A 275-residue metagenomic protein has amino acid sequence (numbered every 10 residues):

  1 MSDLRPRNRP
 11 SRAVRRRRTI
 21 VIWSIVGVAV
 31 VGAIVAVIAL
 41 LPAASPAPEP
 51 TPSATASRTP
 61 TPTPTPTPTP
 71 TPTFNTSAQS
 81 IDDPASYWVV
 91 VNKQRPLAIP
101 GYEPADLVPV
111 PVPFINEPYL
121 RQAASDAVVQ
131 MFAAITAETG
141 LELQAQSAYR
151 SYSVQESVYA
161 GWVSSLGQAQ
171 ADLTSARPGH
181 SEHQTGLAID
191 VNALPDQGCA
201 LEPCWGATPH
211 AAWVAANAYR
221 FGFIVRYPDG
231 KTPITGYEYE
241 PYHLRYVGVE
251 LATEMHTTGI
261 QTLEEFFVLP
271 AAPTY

Functional and structural regions predicted by a protein language model:
S2-A148, Y152-Y275: Extracytoplasmic cell-surface/polysaccharide-interacting catalytic and binding patches
